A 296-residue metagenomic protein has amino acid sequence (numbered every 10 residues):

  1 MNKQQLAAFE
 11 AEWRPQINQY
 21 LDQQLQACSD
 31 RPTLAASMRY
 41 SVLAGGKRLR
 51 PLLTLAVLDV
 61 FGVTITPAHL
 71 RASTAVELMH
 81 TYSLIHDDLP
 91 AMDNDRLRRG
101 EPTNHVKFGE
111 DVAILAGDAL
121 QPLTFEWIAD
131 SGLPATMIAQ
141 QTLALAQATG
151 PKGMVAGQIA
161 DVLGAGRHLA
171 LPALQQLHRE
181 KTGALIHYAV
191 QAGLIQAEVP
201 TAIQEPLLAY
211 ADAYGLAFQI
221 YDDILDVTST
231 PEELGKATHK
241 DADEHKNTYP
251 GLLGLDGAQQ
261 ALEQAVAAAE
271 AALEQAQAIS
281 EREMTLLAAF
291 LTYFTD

Functional and structural regions predicted by a protein language model:
M1-D296: All-alpha prenyltransferase/terpene-synthase fold signal
